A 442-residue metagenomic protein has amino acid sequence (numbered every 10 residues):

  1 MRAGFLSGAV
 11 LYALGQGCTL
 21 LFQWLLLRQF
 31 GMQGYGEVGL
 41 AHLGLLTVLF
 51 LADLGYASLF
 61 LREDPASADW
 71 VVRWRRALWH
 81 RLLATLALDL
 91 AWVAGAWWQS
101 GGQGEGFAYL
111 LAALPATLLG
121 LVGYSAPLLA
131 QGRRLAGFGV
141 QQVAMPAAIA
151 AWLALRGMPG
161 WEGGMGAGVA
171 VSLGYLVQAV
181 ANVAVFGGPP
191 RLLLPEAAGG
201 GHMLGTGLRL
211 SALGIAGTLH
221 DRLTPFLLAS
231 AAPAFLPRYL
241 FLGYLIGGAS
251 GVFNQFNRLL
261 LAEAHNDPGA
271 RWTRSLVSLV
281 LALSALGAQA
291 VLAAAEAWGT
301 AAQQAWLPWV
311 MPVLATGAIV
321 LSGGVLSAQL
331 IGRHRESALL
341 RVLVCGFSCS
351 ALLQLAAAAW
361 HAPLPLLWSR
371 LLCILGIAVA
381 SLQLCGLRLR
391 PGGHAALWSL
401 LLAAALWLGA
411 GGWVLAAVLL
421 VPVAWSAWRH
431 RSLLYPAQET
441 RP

Functional and structural regions predicted by a protein language model:
M1-L54, I149, L208-A231, L419-A424: Signature of the first transmembrane helix
G4-T19, A144-M145, A167-F186, P190 (+1 more regions): Transmembrane helical elements of multi-pass membrane transporters/channels
F30-L40, A66-L78, L86-A116, M158-G168 (+2 more regions): Membrane-interface helix-capping segments at transmembrane helix termini in multi-pass transporters
A52-A68, A130, L242-S278, Q329-G332: Helix-loop junctions and terminal segments of transmembrane helices in multi-pass membrane transport/translocation
A52-D53, L78-Q103, A154-L155, F253 (+2 more regions): Alpha-helical transmembrane segments of multi-pass membrane transport and lipid-handling proteins
Y109-A113, G139-P190, C345-L352, A362-G386 (+1 more regions): Hydrophobic alpha-helical transmembrane segments
T117-V140, E263-H265, A315-C345, C385-L387: Membrane-interface junctions at transmembrane-helix termini in multi-pass inner-membrane proteins
L406-P442: Membrane-proximal transmembrane or re-entrant/amphipathic helices at the cytosolic face
